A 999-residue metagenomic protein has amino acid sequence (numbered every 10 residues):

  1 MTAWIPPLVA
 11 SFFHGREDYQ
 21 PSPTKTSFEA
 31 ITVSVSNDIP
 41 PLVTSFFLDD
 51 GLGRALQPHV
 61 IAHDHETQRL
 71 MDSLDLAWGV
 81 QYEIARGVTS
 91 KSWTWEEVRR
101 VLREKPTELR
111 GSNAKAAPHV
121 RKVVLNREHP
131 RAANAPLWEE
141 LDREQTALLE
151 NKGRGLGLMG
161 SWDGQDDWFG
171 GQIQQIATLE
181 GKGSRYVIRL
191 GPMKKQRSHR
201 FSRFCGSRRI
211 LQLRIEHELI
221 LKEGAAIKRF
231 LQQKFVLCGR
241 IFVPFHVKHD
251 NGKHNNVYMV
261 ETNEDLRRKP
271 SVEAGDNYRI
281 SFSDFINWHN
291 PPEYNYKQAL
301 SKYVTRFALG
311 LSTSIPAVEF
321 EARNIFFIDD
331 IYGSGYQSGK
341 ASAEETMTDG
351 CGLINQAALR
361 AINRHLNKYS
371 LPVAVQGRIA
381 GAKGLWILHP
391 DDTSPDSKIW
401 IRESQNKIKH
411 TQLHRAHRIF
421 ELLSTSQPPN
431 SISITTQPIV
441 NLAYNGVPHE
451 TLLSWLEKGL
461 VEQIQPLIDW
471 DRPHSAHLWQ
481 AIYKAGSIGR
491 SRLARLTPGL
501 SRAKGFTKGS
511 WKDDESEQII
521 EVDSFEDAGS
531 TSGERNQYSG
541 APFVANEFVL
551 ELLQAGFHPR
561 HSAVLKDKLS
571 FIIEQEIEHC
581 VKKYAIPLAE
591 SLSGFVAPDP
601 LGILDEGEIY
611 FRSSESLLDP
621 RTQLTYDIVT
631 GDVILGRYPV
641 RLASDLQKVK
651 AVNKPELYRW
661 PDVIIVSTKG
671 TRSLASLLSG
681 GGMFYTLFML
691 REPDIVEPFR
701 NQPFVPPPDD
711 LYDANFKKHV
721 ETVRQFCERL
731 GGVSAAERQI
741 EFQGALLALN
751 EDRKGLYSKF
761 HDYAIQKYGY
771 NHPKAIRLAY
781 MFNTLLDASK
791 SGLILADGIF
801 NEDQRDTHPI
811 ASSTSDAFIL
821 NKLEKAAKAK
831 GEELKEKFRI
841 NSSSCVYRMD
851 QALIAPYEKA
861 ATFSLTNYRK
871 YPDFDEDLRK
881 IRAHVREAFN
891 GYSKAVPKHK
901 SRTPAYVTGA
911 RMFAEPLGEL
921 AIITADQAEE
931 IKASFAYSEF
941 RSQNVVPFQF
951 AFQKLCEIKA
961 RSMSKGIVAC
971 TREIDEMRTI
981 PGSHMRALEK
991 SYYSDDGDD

Functional and structural regions predicted by a protein language model:
M1-G680, T686-L687, R691-D999: Beta-strand-enriched accessory nucleic-acid recognition/scaffold domains that flank the catalytic cores of large
